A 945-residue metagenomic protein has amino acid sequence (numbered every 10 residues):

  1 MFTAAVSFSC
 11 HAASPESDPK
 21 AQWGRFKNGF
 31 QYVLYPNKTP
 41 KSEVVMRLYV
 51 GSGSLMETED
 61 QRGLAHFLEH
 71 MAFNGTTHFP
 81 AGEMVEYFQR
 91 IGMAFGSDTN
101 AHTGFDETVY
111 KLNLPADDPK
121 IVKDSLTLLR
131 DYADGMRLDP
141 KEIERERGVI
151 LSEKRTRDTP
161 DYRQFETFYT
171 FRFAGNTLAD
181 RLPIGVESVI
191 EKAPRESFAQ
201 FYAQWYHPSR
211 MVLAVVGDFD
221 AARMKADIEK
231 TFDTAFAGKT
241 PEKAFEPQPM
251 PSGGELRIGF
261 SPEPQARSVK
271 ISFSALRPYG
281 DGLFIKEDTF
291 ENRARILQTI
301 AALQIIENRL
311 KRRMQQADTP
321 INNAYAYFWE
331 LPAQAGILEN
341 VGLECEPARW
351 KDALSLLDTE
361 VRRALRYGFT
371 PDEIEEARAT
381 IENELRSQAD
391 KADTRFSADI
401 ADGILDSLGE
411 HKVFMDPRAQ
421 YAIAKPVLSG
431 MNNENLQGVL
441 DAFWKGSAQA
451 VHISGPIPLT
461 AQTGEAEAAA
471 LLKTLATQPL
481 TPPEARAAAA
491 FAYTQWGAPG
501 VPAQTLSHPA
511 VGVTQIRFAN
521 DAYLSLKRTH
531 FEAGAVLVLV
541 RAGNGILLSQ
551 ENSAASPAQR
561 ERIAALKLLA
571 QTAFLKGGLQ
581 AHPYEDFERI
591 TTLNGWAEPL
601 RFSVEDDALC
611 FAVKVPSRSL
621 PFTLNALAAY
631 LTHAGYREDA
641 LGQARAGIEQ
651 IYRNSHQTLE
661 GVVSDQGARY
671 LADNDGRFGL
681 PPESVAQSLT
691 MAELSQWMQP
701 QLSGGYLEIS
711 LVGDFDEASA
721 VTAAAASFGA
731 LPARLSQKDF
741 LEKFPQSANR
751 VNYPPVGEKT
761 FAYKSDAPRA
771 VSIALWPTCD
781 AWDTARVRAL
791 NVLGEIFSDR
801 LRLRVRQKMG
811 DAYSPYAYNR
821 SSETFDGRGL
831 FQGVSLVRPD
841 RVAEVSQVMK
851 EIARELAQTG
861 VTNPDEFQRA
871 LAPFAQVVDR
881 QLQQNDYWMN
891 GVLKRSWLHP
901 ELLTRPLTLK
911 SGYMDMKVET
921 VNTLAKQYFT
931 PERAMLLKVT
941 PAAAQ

Functional and structural regions predicted by a protein language model:
M1-S7: Bacterial N-terminal signal peptides
S9, G135-R145, P160, A634-Q643: Short secondary-structure capping/junction motifs at helix and strand boundaries
C10-L34, D220-K311, Q315-A317, D372-A379 (+10 more regions): Proteolytic maturation boundary segments
V33-Y35, P40-E57, G63-A65, G82-D131 (+13 more regions): M16 family metallopeptidases and their MPP-like homologs
N100, Y202-W205, S261-E263, E330-A333 (+7 more regions): Replace "in large, NTP-powered and nucleic-acid-processing enzymes" with "in large, NTP-powered factors and other
R147-R155, P160-S197, F201-P208, V216 (+4 more regions): Hydrophobic, small-residue-rich alpha-helical packing segments that form membrane-like cores
K192-I228, L680, A686-A725: Internal metal/ion-chelating core segments
